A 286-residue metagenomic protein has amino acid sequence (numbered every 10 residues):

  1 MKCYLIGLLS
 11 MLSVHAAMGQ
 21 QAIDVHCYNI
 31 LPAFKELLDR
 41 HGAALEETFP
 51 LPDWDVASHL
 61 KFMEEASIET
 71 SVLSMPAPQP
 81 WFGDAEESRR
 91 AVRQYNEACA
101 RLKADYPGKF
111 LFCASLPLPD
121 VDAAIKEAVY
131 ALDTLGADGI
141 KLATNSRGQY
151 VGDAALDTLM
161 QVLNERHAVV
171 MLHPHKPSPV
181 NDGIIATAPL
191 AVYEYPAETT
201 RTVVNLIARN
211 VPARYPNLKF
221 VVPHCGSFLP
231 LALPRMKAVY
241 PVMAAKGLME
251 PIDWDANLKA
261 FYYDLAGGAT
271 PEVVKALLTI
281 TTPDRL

Functional and structural regions predicted by a protein language model:
M1-Q20: Bacterial Sec-dependent N-terminal signal peptides
M18-L286: Helix-coil boundary/capping segments in enzymes
